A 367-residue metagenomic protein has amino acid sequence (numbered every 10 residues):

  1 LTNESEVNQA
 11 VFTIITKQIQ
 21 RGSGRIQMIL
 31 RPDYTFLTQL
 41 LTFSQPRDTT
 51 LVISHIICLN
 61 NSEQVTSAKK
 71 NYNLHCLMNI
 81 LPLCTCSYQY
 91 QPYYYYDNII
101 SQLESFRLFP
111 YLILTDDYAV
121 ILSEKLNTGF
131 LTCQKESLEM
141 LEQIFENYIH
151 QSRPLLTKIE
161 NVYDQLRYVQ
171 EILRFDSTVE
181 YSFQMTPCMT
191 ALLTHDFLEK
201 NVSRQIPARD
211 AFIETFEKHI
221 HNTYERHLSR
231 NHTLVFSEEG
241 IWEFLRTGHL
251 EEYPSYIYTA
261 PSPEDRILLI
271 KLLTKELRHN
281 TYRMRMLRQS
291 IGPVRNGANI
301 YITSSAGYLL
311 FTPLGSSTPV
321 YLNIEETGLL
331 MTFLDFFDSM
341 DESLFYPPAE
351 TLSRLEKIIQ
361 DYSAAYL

Functional and structural regions predicted by a protein language model:
T2-Y346: Hydrophobic protein-protein interaction segments
L314, K357-L367: Non-catalytic regulatory/interaction regions at protein termini and inter-domain linkers
L352-E356: C-terminal interaction segments
